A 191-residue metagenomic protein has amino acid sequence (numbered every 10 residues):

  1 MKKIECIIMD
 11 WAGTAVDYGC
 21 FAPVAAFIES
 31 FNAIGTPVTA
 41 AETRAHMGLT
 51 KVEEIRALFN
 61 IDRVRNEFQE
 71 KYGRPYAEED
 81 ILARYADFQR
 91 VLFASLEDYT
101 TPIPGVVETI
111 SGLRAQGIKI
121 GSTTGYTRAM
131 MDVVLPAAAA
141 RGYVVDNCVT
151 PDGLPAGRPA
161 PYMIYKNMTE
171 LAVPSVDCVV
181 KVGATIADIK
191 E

Functional and structural regions predicted by a protein language model:
K2-V107, S111, A115-Q116, D132: N-terminal helical cap/lid subdomain that shapes the substrate entry/recognition surface in HAD-like hydrolases
S30, L92-E108, T169-E191: Long hydrophobic alpha-helices with heptad-repeat/coiled-coil character
F31-N32, I55-L58, T123-Y126, A156-P159: Short linear motifs at secondary-structure transitions and domain/linker junctions
E97-T101, S122, P159: Short, surface-exposed alpha-helical recognition segments that flank or form part of ligand/macromolecule-binding
R114, S122-T123: Small-residue-rich anion-binding loops in enzyme active sites
Y126-K190: Substrate-recognition "cap/lid" segment bordering the active-site pocket of phosphatases
